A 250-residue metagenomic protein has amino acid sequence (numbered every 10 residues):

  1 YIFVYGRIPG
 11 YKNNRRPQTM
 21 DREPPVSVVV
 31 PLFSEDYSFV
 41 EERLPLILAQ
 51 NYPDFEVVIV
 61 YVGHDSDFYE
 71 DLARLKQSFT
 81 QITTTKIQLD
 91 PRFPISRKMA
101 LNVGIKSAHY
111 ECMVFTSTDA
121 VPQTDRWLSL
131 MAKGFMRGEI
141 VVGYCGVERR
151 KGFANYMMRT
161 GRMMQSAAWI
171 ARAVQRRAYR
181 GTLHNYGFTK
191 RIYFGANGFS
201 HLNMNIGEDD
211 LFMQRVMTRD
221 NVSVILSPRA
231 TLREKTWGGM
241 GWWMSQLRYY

Functional and structural regions predicted by a protein language model:
Y1-M20, R172: N-terminal membrane-anchoring/stem segments of glycan-assembly enzymes
P24-S27, E56: Cell-envelope/extracellular polymer assembly enzymes that use nucleotide-activated donors
L44-P91: Acidic donor-binding segment of Leloir-type glycosyltransferases
V62, T116-D119, Y144: Active-site acidic Asp-centered loop
T84, Q88-S96, A100, G104 (+3 more regions): Long helical/loop segments within the catalytic core of UDP-sugar-dependent glycosyltransferases, especially the large
M113: Short aromatic/hydrophobic "clamp" motif used to bind/position activated sugar donors
T118-K133: Acidic donor-binding/catalytic loop of UDP-sugar-dependent glycosyltransferases, especially processive GT2
I140-V142, G146-Q165, F194, F199-Y250: Catalytic donor/gating beta->alpha subdomain of glycosyltransferases that bind UDP-sugars
